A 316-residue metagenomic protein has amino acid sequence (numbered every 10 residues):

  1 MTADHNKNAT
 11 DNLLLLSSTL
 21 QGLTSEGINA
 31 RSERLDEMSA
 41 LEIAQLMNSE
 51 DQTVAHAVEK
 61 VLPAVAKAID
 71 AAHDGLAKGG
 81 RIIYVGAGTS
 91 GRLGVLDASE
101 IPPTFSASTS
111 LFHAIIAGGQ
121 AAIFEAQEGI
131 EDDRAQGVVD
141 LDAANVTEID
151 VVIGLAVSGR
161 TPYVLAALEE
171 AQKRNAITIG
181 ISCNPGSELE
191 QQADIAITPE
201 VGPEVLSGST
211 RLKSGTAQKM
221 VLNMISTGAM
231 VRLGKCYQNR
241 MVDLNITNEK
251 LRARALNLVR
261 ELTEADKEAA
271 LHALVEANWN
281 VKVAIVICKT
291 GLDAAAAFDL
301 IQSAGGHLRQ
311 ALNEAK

Functional and structural regions predicted by a protein language model:
T2-A57: Cofactor-/ligand-binding subdomain signature composed of acidic, glycine-rich, tryptophan-containing flexible loops
S25-E26, L46-V54, A114-E125, Y237 (+1 more regions): Gly-rich Lys/Arg/Thr-decorated short loops/hinges at beta-loop-alpha junctions or inter-strand turns that position
E50-K60, A126, V151-G154: Short, basic, glycine/proline-bearing loop/turn elements
K60-G75: A short, well-structured juxtamembrane/interface segment
I83-V221, A229-V231: Glycine-rich phosphate-binding loops that contact phosphosugars or nucleotide phosphates
A229-K316: Short, amphipathic alpha-helical interaction segments embedded in low-complexity terminal/linker regions of eukaryotic
